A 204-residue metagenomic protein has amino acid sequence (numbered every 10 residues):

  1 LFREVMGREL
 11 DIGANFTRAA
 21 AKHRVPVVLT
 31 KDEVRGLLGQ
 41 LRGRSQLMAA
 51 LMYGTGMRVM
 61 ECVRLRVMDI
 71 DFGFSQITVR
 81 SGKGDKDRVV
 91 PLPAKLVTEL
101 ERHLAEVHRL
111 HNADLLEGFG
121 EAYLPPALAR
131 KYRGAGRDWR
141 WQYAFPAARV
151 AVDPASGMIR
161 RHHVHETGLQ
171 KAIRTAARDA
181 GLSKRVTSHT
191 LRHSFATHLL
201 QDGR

Functional and structural regions predicted by a protein language model:
L1-R204: Conserved catalytic core of the tyrosine transesterase superfamily
